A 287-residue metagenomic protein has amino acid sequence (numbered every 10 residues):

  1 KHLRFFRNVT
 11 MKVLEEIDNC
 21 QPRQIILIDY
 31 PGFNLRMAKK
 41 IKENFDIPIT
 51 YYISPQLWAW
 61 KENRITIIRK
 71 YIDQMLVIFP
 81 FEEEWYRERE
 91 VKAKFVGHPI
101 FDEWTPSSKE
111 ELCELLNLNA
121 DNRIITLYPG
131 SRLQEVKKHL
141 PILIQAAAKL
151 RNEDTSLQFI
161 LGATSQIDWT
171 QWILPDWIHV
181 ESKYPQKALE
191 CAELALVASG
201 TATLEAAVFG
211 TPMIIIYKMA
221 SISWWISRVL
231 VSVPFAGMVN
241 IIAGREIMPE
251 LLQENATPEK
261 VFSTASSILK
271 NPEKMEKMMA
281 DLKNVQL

Functional and structural regions predicted by a protein language model:
K1-L287: Nucleotide-activated sugar donor-binding and catalytic core shared by glycosyltransferases and related lipid-linked
